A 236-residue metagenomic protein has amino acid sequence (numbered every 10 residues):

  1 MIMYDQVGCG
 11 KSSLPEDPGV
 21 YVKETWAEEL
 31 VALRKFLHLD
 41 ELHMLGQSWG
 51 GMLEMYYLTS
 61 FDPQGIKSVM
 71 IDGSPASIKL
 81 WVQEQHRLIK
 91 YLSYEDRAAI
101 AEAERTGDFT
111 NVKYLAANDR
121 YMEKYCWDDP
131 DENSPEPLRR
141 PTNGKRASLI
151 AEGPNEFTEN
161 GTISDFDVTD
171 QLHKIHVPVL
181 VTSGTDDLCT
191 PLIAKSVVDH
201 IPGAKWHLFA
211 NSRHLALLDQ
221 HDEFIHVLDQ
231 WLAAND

Functional and structural regions predicted by a protein language model:
I2-W49, L53, D62, H226: Active-site loop/oxyanion-hole signature of alpha/beta-hydrolase fold enzymes
C9-S12, S77, L215: Active-site loop signature of alpha/beta-hydrolase-fold enzymes
D40-E84: Conserved hydrolase catalytic core segment
K67-D108: Flexible "cap/lid" loop of the alpha/beta hydrolase fold
E104-T162, Q171: Conserved alpha/beta-hydrolase catalytic His-Asp/Glu region
I175, V181-S183: Short beta-strand/loop motif that positions the catalytic acidic residue of the alpha/beta-hydrolase fold
L188-I193: Conserved alpha/beta-hydrolase "acid-adjacent" motif
G203-D236: Catalytic active-site module of serine/aspartate enzymes centered on a nucleophile-bearing elbow/loop
